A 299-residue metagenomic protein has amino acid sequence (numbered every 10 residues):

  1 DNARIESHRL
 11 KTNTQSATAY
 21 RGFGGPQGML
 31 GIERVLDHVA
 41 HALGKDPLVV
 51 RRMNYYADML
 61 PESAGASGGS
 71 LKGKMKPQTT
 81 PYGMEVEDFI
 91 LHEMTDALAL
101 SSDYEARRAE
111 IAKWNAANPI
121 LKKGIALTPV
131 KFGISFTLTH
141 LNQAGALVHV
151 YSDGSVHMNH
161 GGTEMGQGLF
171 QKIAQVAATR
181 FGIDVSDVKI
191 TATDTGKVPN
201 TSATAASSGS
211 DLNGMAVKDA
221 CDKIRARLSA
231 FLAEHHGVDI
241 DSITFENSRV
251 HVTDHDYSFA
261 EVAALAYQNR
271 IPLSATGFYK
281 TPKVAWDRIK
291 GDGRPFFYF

Functional and structural regions predicted by a protein language model:
D1, S7-L10, G31-R34, H41-L43 (+3 more regions): Cofactor-centric catalytic regions
Q15-G28, A206: A short glycine-threonine-serine/GTX helix/turn-capping micro-motif
F181-V185: Phosphate-handling active-site elements
